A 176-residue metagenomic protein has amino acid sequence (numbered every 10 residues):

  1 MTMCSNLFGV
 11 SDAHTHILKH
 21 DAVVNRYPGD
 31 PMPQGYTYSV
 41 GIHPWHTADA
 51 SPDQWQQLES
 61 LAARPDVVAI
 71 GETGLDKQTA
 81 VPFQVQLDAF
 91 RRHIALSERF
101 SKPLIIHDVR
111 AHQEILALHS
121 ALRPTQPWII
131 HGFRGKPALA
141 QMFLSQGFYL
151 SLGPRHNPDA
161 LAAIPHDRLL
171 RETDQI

Functional and structural regions predicted by a protein language model:
M1-I176: Mid-domain alpha/beta scaffold segments of enzyme catalytic cores
